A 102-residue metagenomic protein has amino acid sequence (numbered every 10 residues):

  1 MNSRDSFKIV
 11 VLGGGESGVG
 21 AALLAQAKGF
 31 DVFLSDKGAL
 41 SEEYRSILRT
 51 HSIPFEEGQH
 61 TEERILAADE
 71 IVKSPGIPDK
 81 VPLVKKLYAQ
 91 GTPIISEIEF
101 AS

Functional and structural regions predicted by a protein language model:
M1-S96, F100: N-terminal leader/targeting and accessory segments in enzymes
